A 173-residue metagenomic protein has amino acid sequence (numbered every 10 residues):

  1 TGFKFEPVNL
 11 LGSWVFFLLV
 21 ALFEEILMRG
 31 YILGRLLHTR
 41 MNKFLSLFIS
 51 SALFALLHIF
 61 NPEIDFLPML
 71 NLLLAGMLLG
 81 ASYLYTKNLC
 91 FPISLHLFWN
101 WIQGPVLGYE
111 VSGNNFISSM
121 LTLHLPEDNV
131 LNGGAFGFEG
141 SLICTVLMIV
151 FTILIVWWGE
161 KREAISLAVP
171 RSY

Functional and structural regions predicted by a protein language model:
T1-I26, L33-T39, A168, Y173: Juxtamembrane helix-loop-helix connectors linking adjacent transmembrane helices in multi-pass membrane enzymes
T1-K4, L57-F66: Membrane-interface helix caps and helix-loop-helix hairpins in membrane proteins
N9, S13, K43-L47, P68 (+2 more regions): Residue-level signature of transmembrane alpha-helical entry/exit and packing/kink sites in multi-pass membrane
F17, K43-I59, L72-L73: Small-polar-interrupted transmembrane alpha-helices in polytopic inner-membrane proteins
F23-I49, A81-N88: Membrane-interface helix/loop boundary segments of multi-pass membrane proteins
L27-L36, D65, S94-L95, Q103: Active-site-flanking alpha-helical
P68-N129: Functionally important transmembrane alpha-helices
I102-Y173: C-terminal membrane module of polytopic membrane proteins
